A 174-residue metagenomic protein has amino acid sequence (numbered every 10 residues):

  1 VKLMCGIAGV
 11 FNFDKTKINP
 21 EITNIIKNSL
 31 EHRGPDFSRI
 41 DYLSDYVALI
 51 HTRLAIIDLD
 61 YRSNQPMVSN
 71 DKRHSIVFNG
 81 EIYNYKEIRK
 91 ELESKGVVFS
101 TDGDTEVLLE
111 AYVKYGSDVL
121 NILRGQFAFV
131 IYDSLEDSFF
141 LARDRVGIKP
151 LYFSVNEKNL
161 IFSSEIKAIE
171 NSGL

Functional and structural regions predicted by a protein language model:
K2-L174: Cysteine-centered catalytic environments shared across enzyme families
